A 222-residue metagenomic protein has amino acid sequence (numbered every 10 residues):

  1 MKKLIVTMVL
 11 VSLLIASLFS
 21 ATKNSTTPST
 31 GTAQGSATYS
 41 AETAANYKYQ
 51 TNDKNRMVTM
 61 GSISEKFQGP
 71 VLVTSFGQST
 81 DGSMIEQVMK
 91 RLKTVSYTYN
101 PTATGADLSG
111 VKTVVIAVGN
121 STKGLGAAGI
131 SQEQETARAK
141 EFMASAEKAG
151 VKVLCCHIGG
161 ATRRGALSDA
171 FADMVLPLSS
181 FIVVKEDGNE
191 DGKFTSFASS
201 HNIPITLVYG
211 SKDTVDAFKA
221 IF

Functional and structural regions predicted by a protein language model:
M1-L4: Positively charged n-region of N-terminal signal peptides that target proteins for export
M8-S17: Bacterial N-terminal signal peptides
S25-F67, V184-F222: Charged, low-complexity C-terminal accessory regions
I63-L92: Short, charged N-terminal beta->alpha structural module
M89-G110: A short, well-structured beta->alpha microelement
G126-G150, F197-I205: A short, gly/pro- and small-residue-rich
E135-D169, K212-F222: Ser/Thr/Gly-rich flexible loops in soluble cytosolic domains mediating phosphotransfer, phosphorylation
R164-E186: Short, electropositive alpha-helical surface patch
